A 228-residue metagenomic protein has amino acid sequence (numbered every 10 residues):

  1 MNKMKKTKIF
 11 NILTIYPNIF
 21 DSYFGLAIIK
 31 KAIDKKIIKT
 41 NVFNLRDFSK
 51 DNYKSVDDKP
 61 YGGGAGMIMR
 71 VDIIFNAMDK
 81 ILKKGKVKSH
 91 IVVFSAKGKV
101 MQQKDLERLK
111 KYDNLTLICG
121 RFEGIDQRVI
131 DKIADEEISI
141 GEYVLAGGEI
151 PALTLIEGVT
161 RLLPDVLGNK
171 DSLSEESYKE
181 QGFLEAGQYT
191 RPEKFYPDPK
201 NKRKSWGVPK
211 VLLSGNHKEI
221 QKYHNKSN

Functional and structural regions predicted by a protein language model:
N2-L82, K210, K218-S227: N-terminal nucleotide/polyanion-binding subdomain common to many enzyme families
N11-L13, N41-F43, H90-V92, L115-T116 (+1 more regions): Hydrophobic/aromatic beta-strand patches that form the interior of the parallel beta-sheet core in alpha/beta enzyme
A27-K31, E107-K111, K132-I133: Short, solvent-exposed amphipathic alpha-helical segments in soluble enzyme and RNA/protein-processing domains
R46-D51, K99, V144-G147: A short acidic, often aromatic-flanked loop/helix-cap motif at beta-alpha or helix-coil junctions that lines enzyme
V56, Y61, M101, L109 (+3 more regions): Short clusters of hydrophobic/aromatic residues that line enzyme substrate/ligand-binding pockets
I68-R121, Q127: S-adenosyl-L-methionine/SAH cofactor-binding core of RNA-modifying enzymes
I125, V129-D171, Y178: Structured adenosyl-cofactor binding patch, chiefly the S-adenosyl-L-methionine
I150, L162-K204, K210: Internal, active-site/partner-interface "lid" segment
